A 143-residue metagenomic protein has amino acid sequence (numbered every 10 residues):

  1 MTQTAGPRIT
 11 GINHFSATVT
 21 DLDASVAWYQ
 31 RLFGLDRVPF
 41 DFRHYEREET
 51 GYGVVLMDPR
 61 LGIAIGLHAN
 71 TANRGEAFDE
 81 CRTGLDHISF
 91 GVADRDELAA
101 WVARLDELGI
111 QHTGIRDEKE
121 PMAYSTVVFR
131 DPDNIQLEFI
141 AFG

Functional and structural regions predicted by a protein language model:
M1-R8, V102-G143: Vicinal oxygen chelate
M1-V26, E49, L85-F90, G143: N-terminal beta-strand motif that seeds the catalytic metal site of vicinal oxygen chelate
I12-T20, V54-V55, P59, E76-R104 (+1 more regions): Vicinal oxygen chelate
H14, F33, E138: Short catalytic micro-motifs in class I SAM-dependent methyltransferases
T18-A64, A69: Core segments of cupin and vicinal oxygen chelate
P39-F42, A72-A77, G114-I115: A short, acidic/glycine-rich surface segment
H68-R74, F142: Acetyl-CoA-dependent GNAT
